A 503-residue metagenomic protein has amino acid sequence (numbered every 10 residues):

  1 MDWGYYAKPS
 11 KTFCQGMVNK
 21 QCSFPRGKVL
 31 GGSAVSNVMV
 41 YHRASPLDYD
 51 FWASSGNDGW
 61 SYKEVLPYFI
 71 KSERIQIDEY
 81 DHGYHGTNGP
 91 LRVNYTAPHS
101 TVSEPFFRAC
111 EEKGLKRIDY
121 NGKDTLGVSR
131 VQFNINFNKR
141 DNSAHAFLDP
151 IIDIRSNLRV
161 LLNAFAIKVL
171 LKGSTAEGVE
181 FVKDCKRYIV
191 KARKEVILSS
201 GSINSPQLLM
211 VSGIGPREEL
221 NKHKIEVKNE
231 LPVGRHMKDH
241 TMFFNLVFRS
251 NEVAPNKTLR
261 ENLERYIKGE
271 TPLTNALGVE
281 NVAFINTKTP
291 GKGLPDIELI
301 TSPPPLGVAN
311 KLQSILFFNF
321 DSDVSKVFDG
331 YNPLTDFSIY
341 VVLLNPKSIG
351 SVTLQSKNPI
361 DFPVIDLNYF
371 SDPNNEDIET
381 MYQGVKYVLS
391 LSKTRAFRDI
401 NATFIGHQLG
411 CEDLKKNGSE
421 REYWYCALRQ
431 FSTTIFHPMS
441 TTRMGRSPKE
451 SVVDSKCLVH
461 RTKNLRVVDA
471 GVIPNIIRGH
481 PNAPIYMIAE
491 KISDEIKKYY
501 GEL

Functional and structural regions predicted by a protein language model:
M1-L503: N-terminal redox-cofactor-binding region of secreted/periplasmic oxidoreductases
